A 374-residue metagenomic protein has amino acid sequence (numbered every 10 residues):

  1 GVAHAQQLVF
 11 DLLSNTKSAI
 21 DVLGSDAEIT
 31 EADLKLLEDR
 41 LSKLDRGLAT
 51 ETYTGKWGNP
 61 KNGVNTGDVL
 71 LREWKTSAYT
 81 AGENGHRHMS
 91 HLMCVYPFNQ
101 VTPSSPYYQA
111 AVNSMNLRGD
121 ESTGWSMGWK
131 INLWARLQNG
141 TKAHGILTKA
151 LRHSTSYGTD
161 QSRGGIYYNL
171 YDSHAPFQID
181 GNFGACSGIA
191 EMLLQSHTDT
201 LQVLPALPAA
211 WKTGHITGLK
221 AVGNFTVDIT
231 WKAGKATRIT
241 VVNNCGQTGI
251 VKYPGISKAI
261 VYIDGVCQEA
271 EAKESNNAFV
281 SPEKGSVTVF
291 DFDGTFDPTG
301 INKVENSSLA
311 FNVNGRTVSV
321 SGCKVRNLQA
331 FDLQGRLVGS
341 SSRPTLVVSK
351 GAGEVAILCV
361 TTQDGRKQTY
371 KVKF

Functional and structural regions predicted by a protein language model:
V2-F10, S14-T200, T237: Active-site core of glycosidic bond-cleaving carbohydrate-active enzymes
C94, T200, T226, V287 (+3 more regions): A residue-level signal for beta-strand positions that form part of recognition/binding surfaces within mature
N99, N243, S349: Extracellular and analogous surface-interaction loops
T141-P298: Non-catalytic C-terminal accessory modules of carbohydrate-active enzymes
Y262-E274, D297-F374: C-terminal outer-membrane/trafficking sorting elements
